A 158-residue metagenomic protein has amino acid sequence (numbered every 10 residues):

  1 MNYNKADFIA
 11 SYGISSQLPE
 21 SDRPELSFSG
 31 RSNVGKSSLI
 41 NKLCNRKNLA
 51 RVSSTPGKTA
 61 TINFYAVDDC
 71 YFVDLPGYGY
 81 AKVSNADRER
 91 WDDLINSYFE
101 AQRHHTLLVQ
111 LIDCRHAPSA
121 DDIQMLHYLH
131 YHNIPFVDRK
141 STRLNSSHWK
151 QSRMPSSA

Functional and structural regions predicted by a protein language model:
M1-K82: Conserved G1/Walker A P-loop phosphate-binding module
G13, C44, G57, N96-R103 (+2 more regions): Signal for well-folded cores of large energy- and translation-related assemblies
N48, T61, D87-W91, P118-D121 (+2 more regions): Helical mechanochemical/support elements of P-loop NTPase systems and associated helical scaffolds
V67-H105: Conserved nucleotide-sensing/catalytic segment adjacent to the nucleotide-binding pocket in NTP-handling enzymes
L75, I112, S146: Glycine-rich, N-terminal phosphate-binding loop of Rossmann-like dinucleotide-binding domains
G77, H116, H148: Short, glycine/acidic-enriched loop or turn micro-motifs at the edges of active sites
N96-R143, R153: Conserved C-terminal guanine-recognition region of P-loop GTPase G domains, centered on the G4
L144-A158: Single conserved hydrophobic/aromatic residue that forms the stacking wall/gate of nucleotide- or nucleobase-binding
